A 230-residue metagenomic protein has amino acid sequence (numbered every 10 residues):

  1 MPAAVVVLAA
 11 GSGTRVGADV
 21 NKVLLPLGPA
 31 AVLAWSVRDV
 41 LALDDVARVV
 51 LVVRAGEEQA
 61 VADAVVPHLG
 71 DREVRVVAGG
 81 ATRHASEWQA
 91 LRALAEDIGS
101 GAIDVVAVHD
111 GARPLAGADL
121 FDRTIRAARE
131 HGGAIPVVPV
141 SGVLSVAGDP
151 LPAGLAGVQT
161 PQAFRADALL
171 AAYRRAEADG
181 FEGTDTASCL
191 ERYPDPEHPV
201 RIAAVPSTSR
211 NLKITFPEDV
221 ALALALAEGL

Functional and structural regions predicted by a protein language model:
M1-A60: N-terminal glycine-rich phosphate-binding loop and ensuing alpha1 helix
V6-A10, V52, V108-H109, V137-P139 (+1 more regions): Short beta-strand segments
V7, L33, A90, H109-D110 (+3 more regions): Residue-level signal for inorganic ion chemistry
A34-I103: Conserved N-terminal catalytic core of the sugar/cofactor nucleotidyltransferase
A47-V49, G132-G133, R201: Residues at the starts of beta-strands that form the adenosine-phosphate
V74-A78, P152-G157: Short pre-catalytic strand/loop immediately N-terminal to key active-site residues, enriched for Gly-Thr
G79-A147, Q159-T160: Conserved beta-loop-beta/alpha segment of the NTase-like Rossmann-fold superfamily that binds/positions NTPs
A81, L155-L230: Conserved alpha/beta core of the MobA/IspD/sugar-nucleotide pyrophosphorylase nucleotidyltransferase superfamily
